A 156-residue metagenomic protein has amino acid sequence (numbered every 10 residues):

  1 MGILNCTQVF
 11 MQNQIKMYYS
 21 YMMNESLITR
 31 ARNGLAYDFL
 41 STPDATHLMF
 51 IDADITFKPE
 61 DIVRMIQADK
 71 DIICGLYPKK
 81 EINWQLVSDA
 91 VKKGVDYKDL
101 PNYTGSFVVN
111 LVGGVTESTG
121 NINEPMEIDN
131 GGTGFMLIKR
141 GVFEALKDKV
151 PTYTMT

Functional and structural regions predicted by a protein language model:
M1-S26, R30: N-proximal low-complexity "stem/linker" segments adjacent to membrane-targeting elements
N5-V9, G34-D38, R64: A generic secondary-structure signal
T7-Q14, F39-P43, V150: Alpha-helix termini
A31-R32, D61: Residues at alpha-helix caps and immediate loop-helix transition turns in enzyme cores, especially N- and C-cap
N33-H47: Active-site nucleotide-sugar/metal-binding loop of Leloir-type enzymes
P43-K58: Short beta-strand-to-loop acidic/aromatic patch adjacent to the donor-nucleotide binding site
K58-T156: Conserved catalytic core of nucleotide-sugar-dependent glycosyltransferases
